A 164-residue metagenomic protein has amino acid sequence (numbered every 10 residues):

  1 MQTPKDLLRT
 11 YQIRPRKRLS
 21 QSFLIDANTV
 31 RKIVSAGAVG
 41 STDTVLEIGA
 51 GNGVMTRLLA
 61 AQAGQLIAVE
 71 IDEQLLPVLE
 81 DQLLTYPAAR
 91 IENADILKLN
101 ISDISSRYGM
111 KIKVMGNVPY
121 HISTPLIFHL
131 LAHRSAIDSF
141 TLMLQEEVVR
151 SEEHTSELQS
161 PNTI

Functional and structural regions predicted by a protein language model:
M1-S156: Catalytic cores of RNA-modifying enzymes
E157-I164: Short "domain-exit" segments at the C-terminal end of structured domains
